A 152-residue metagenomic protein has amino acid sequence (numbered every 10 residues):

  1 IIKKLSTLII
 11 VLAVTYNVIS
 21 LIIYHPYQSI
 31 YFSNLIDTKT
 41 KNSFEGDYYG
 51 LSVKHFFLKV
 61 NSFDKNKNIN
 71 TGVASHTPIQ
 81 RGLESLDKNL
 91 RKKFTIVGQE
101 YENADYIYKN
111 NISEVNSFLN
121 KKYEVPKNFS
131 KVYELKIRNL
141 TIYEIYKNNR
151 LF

Functional and structural regions predicted by a protein language model:
I1-F32: Signature aromatic-anchored transmembrane alpha helix within multi-pass, membrane-resident enzymes that catalyze glycan
I10, N70-S75, Y108-N110: Short beta-strand segments
Y31, Y48-Y49, Y106, Y146: Aromatic side chains
F32-Y48: Short extracytoplasmic/periplasmic juxtamembrane "stem" segments immediately C-terminal to an N-terminal membrane anchor
E45-L86: Short periplasmic/luminal acceptor-recognition loop of GT-C membrane glycosyltransferases, typified by
R91-G98, E102-F152: Aromatic/acidic, Gly/Pro-rich catalytic loop(s) in extracytoplasmic/lumenal soluble domains of multi-pass membrane
